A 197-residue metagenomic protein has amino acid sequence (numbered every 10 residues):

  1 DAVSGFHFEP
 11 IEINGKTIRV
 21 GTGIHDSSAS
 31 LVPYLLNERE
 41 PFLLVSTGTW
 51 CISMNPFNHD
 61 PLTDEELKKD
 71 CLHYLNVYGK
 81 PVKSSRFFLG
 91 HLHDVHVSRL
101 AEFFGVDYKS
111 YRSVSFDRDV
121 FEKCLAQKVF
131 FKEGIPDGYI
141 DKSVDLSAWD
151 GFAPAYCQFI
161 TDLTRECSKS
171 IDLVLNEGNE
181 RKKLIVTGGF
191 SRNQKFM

Functional and structural regions predicted by a protein language model:
V3-G5: Gly/charged, well-structured mid-domain segments that form the phosphate/adenylate-handling core of ATP-dependent
I13-L184, R192-M197: Active-site core segments that coordinate phosphate-bearing ligands/cofactors across diverse enzyme families
